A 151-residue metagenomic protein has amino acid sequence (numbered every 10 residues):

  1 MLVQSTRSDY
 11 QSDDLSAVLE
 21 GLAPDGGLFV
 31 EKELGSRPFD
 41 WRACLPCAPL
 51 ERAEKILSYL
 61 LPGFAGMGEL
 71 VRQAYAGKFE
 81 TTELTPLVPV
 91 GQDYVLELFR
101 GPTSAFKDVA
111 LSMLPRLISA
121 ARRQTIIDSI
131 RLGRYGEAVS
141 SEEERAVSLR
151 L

Functional and structural regions predicted by a protein language model:
M1-L151: PLP-dependent amino-acid enzyme catalytic core
